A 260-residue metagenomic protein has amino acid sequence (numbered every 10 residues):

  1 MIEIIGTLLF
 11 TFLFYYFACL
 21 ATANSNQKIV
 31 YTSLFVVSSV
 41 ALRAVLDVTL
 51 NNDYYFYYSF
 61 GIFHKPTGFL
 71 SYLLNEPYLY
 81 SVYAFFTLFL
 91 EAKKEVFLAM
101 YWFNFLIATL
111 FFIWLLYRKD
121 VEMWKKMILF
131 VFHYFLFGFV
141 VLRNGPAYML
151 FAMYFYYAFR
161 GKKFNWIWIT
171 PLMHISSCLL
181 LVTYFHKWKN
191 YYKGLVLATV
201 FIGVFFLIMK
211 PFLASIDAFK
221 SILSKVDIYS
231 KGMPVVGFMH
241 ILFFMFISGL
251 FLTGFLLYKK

Functional and structural regions predicted by a protein language model:
T11-T22, T109-F111, F246-K260: Hydrophobic, aromatic-rich transmembrane alpha-helices and their immediate juxtamembrane boundary segments
T22-W102: TM-lumen/periplasm interface segments of multi-pass membrane proteins, especially the first transmembrane helix
S25-I29, I113-F132: Transmembrane-helix signature of polytopic, membrane-embedded enzymes that assemble or transfer cell-envelope glycans
L50-H64, E76, Y80, L179-K260: Alpha-helical transmembrane segments and terminal signal-anchor/GPI-anchor hydrophobic tails, characterized by long
F86-T87, M100-F111, N144: Transmembrane alpha-helices of multi-pass, membrane-embedded glycan-processing enzymes that use lipid-linked
K126-M127, G138-A152: Multi-pass, polyprenyl lipid-linked donor-dependent membrane glycosyltransferases
Y134-F137, K163-H186: Membrane-interface alpha helices of multi-pass inner-membrane proteins
F151-F164: Membrane-interface transmembrane helices that cradle and orient dolichyl/undecaprenyl
